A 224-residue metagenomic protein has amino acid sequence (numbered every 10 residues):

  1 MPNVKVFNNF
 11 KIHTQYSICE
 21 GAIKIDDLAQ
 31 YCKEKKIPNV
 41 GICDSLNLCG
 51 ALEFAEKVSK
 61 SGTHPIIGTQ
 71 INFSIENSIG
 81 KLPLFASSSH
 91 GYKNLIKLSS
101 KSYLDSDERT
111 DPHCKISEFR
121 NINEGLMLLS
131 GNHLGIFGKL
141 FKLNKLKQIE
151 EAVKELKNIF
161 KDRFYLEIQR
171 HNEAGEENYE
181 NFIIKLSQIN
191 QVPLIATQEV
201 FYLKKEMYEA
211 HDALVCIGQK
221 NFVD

Functional and structural regions predicted by a protein language model:
M1-D224: Phosphodiester-processing cores and adjacent nucleic acid-binding clamps
